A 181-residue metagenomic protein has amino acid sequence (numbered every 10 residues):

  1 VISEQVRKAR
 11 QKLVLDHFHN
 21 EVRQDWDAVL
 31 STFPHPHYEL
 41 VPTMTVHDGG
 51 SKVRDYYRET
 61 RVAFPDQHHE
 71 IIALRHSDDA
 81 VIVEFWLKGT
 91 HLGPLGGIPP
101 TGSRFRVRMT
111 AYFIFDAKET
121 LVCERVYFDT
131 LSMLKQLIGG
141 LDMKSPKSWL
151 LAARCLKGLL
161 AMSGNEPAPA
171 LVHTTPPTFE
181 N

Functional and structural regions predicted by a protein language model:
V1-N181: C-terminal and inter-domain tail/linker signature
